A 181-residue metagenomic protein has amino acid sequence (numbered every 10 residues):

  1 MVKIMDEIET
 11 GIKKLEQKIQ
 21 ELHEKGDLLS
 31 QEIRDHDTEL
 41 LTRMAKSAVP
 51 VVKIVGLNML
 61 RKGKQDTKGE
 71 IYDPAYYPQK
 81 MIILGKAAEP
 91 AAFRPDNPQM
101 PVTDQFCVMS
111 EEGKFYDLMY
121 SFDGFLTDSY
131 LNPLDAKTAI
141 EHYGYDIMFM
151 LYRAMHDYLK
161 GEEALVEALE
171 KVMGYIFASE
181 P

Functional and structural regions predicted by a protein language model:
M1, M5, M44, M59 (+7 more regions): Detector for methionine-enriched segments
V2-L41, L134-P181: Mixed-charge, Lys/Arg-enriched low-complexity segments
E21-E70: N-terminal interaction modules that seed assembly of large macromolecular complexes
V49-D128: Amphipathic, interaction-prone secondary-structure segments
Q105, K114, L118, G124 (+5 more regions): Short linear motifs in intrinsically disordered/low-complexity regions
